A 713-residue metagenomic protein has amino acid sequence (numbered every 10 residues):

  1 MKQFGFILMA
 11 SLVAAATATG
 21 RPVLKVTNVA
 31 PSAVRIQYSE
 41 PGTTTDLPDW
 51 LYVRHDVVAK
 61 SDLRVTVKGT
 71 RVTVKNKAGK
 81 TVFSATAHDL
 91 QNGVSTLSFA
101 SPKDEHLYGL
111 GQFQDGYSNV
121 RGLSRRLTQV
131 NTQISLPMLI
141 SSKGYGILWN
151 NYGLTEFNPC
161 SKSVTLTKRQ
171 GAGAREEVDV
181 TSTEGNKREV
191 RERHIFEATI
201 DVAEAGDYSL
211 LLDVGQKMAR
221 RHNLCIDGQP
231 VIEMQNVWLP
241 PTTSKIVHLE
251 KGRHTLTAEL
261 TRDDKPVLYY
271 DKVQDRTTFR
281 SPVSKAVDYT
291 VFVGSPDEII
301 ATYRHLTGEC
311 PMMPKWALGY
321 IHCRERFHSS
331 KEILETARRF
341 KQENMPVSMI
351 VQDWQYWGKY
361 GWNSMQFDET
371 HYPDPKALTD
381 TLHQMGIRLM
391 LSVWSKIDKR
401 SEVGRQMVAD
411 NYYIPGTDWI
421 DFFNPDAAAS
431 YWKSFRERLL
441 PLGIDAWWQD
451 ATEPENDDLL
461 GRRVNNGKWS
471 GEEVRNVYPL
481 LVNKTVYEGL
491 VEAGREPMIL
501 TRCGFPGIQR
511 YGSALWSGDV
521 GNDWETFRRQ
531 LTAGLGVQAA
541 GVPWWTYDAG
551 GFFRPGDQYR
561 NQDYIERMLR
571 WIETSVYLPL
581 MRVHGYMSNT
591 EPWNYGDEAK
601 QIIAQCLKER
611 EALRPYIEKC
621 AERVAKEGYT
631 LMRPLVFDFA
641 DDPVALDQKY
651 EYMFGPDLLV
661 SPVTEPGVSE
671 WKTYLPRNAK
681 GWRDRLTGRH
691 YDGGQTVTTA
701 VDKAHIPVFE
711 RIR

Functional and structural regions predicted by a protein language model:
M1-G5: Positively charged n-region of N-terminal signal peptides that target proteins for export
M9-T17: Hydrophobic h-region of N-terminal signal peptides that target proteins for export in Gram-negative bacteria
R21-P31, I36, R339, N344 (+4 more regions): Carbohydrate-binding surfaces of carbohydrate-active enzymes
V23, A33, R71, P137 (+24 more regions): Beta-sheet entry/capping signal
N28, E40-G42, D56-T199, A205-M312 (+5 more regions): Catalytic and substrate-binding clefts that recognize carbohydrates or anionic sugar/phosphate headgroups
R35-P41, T45-R54, Y208-D213, P666-N678: Surface-exposed beta-strand/loop patches in extracellular or lumenal glycoproteins
P41, K143-Y145, Y152-L154, G215-M218 (+16 more regions): Short, glycine-/Ser/Thr-/acidic-enriched flexible segments
L51, A85, L107, E233 (+4 more regions): Aromatic- and carboxylate-enriched substrate-binding clefts and catalytic-loop regions of carbohydrate-active enzymes
